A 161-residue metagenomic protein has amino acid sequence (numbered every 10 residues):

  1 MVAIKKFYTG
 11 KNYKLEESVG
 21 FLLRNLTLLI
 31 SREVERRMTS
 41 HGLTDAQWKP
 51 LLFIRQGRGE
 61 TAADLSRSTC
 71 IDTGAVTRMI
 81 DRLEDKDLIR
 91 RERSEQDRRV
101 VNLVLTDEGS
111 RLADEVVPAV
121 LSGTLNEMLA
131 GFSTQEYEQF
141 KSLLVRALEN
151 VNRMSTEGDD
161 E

Functional and structural regions predicted by a protein language model:
M1-H41, L105, G131: N-terminal leader segment of winged-helix/HTH proteins
M1-K11, T134-E161: C-terminal regulatory/oligomerization modules of transcriptional regulators
S31, S68, D81-V145: Charged, amphipathic alpha-helical coiled-coil/dimerization segments
S40-T44, A75-R78, R82, S133: Short glycine/proline-centered loop/turn elements that form peptide/ligand docking sites
P50-L51: Short alpha-helical "packing" element that flanks the helix-turn-helix/winged-helix DNA-binding module
G57-T61: Short capping segments at the starts of secondary-structure elements
A62-A63, G74, D81, V101: Residues within helix-turn-helix
